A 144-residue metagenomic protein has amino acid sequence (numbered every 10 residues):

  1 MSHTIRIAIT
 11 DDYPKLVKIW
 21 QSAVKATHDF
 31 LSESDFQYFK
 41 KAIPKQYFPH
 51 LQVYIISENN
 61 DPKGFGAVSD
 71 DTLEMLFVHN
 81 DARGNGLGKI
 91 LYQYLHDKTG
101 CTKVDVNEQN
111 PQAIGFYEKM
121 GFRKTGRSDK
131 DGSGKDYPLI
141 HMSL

Functional and structural regions predicted by a protein language model:
M1-D11: Conserved N-terminal entry element of GNAT/NAT acetyltransferase domains
Y13, K18-K45: Conserved GNAT-fold acetyl-CoA-binding loop/helix
H50-Q52, V68-T72, H96-K103: Short glycine/proline-enriched coil/turn segments at helix->beta-strand junctions
Q52-G64: Conserved beta-hairpin
Y54, G66, D71, L76 (+1 more regions): Conserved GNAT-family N-acetyltransferase fold
T72-R83, N107: A short, internal acetyl-CoA/4′-phosphopantetheine-binding micro-motif in the GNAT/acyltransferase core
G84-D97, G115, K119: Conserved acetyl-CoA-binding loop-helix of GNAT-fold acetyltransferases
C101-K103, N107-I114, K119-M120, G126-L144: C-terminal "cap" of GNAT-fold acetyltransferases
